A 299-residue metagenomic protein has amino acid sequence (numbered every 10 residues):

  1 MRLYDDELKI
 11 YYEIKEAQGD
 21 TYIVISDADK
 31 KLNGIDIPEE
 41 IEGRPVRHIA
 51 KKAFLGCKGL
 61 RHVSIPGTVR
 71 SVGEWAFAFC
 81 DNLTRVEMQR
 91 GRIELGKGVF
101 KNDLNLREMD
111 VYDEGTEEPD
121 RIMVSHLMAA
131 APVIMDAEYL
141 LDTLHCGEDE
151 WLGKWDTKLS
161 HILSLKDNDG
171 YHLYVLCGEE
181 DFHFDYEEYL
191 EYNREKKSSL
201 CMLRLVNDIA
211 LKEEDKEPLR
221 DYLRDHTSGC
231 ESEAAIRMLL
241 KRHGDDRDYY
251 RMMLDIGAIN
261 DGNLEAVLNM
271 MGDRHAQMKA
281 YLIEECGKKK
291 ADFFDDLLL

Functional and structural regions predicted by a protein language model:
R2-I23, D29-H48, K58-S71, D81-E94 (+5 more regions): Structural signature of tandem-repeat unit edges
S71, D245-D248: Short amphipathic alpha-helical interaction segments
G96-F100, Y250, K279: Short amphipathic alpha-helical segments and helix-helix/interface helices
G244-D245, R274: Ankyrin-repeat intra-repeat helix-capping/turn positions
M252, G257-A258, A266-L299: Charge-dense, extended regions
